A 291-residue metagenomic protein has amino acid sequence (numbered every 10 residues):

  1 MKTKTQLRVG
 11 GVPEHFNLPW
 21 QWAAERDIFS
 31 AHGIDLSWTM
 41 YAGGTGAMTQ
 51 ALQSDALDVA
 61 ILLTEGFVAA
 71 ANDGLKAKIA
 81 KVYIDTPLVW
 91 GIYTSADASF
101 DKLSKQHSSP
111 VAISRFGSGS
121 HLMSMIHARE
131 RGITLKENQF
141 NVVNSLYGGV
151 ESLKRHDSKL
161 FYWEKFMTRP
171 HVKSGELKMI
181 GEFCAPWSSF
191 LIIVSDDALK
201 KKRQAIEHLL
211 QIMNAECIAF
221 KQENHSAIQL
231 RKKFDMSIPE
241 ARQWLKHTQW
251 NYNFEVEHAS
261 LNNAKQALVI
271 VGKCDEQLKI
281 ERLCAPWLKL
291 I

Functional and structural regions predicted by a protein language model:
K2-I133, K159-K165, E176-C184: Short, glycine-/small- and polar/acidic-enriched structural segments that line small-molecule recognition paths
L36-W38, N138-N141: Generic structural signal for residues in well-ordered beta-strands
Y147-K232: Pocket-lining segment of extracytoplasmic ligand-binding domains
K202-C274: Secondary-structure end/capping motifs
V269-I291: Conserved C-terminal helix/tail region of periplasmic/extracytoplasmic solute-binding proteins
